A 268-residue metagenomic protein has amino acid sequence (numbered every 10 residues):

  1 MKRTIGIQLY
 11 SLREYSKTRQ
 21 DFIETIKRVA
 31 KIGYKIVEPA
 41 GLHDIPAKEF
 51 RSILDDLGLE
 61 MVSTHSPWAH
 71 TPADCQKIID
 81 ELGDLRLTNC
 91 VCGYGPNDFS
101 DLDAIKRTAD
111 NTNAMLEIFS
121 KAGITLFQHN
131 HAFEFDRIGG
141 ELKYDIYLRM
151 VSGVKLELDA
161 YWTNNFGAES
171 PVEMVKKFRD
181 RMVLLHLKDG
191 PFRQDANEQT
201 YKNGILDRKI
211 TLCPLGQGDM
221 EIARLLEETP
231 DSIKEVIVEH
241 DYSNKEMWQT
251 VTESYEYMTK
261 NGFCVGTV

Functional and structural regions predicted by a protein language model:
M1-N89, K155, E256-V268: N-terminal pre-domain/capping segments
G6, E38, S63, V91 (+4 more regions): Conserved beta-strand positions in the central sheet of alpha/beta enzyme cores
Q8-L12, A40-L42, S66-A69, G95-N97 (+4 more regions): Active-site beta-loop-alpha junctions enriched in small/polar residues
K31, I36, H43, E60 (+4 more regions): Active-site acidic/histidine proton-transfer and metal-coordination neighborhood in alpha/beta enzyme cores
Q76-D84, S170-V183, L226-E227: Short amphipathic alpha-helices and their capping/turn segments at secondary-structure boundaries
K121-D219: Acidic/histidine-rich catalytic cores of soluble enzymes
Q217-E228: A short, acidic, amphipathic alpha-helical segment used as a generic capping/interface helix at domain edges
E235-M247: A short, acidic, flexible beta-alpha connecting loop/helix-capping segment that sits on the rim of active
